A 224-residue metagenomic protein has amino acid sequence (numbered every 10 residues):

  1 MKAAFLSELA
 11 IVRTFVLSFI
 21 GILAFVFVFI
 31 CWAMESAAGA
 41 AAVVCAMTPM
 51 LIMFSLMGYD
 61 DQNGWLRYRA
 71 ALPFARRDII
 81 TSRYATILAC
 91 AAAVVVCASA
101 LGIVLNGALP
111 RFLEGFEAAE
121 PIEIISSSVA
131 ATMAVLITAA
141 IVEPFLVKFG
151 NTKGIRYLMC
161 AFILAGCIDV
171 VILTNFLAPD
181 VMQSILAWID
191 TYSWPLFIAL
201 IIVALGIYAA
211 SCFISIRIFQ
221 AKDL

Functional and structural regions predicted by a protein language model:
M1-L66, S82-L224: Hydrophobic alpha-helical transmembrane segments of membrane proteins
A70-R76: Short helix-to-coil transition segments within interhelical loops that connect adjacent transmembrane helices
D78-I80: Alpha-helix N-cap/helix-start motif at helix boundaries, enriched for small hydrophobics
